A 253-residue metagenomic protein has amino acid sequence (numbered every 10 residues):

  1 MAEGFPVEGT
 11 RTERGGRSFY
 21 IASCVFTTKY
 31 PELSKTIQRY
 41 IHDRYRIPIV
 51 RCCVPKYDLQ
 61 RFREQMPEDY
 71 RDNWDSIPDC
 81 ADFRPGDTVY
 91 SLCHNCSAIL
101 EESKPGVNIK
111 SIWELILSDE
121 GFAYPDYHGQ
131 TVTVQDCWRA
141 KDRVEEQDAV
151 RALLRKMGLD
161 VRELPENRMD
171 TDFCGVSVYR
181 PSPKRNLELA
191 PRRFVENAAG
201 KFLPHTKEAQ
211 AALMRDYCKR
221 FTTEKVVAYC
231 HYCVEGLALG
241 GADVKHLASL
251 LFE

Functional and structural regions predicted by a protein language model:
M1-E253: Iron-sulfur cluster-binding electron-transfer modules in prokaryotic oxidoreductases
